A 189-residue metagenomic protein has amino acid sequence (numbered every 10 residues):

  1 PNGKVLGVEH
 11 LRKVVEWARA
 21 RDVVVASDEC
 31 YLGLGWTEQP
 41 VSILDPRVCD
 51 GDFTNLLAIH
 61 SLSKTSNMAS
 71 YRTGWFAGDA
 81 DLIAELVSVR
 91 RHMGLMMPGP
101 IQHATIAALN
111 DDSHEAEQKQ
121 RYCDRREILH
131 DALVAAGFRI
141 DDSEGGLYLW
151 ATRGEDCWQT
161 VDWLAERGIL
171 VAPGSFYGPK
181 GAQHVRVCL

Functional and structural regions predicted by a protein language model:
P1-L189: PLP-dependent class I/II
